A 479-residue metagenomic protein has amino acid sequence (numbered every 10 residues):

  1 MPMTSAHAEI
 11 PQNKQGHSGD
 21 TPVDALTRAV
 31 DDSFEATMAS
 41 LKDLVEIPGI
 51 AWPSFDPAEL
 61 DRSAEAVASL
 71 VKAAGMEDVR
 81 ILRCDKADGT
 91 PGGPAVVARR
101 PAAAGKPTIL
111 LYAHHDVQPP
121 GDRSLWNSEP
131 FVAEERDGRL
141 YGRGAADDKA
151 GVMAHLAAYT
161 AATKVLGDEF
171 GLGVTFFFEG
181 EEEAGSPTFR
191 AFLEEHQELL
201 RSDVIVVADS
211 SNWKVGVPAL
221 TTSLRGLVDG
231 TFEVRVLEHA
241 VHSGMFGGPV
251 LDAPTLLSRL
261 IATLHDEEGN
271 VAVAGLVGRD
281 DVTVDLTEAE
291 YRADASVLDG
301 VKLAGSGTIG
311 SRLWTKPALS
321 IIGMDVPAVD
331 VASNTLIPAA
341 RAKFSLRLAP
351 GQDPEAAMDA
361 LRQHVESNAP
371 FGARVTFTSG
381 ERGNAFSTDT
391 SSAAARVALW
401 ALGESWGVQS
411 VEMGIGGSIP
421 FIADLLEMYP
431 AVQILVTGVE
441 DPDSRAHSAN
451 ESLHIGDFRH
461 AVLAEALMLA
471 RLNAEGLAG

Functional and structural regions predicted by a protein language model:
H7-A145, K164-L172, F344: Acidic/His- and Gly-rich active-site-bordering loop/insert found across diverse amide/peptide-bond hydrolases
H115-V117, F177-S186, A208-W213, V236-E238 (+2 more regions): Acidic, glycine-rich active-site loops and adjacent beta-strand->loop/helix elements that engage anionic groups
L140, G144-S223, L477-G479: Acidic/histidine-rich catalytic neighborhood of metal-dependent amide-processing enzymes
P218-T222, V329-N334: Short beta-strand/turn micro-motifs at beta-sheet edges
E233-R235, L257, L336-A340, V408-E475: Zn-dependent metallopeptidase/amidohydrolase metal-coordination segment
S243-M324, Q352-R374: Acidic-enriched catalytic cores of C-N bond-cleaving enzymes acting on peptides and small amides
P249-V250, V331-P338: Short, solvent-exposed beta-strand/turn "edge" segments of beta-rich domains on protein surfaces
R347-A349, T376-S391: A short beta-alpha structural unit
